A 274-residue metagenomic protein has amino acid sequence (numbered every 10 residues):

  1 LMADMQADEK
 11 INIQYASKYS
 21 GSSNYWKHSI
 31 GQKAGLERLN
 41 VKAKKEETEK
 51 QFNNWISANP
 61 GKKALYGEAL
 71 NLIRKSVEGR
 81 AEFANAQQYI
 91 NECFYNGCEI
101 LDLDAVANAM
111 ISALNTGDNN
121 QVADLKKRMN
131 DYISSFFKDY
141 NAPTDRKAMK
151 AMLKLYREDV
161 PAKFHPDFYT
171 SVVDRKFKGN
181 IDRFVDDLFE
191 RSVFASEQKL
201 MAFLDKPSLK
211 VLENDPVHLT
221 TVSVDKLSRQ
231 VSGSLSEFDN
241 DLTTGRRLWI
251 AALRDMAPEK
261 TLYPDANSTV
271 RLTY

Functional and structural regions predicted by a protein language model:
L1-Y274: Terminal presequence/propeptide segments associated with secretion/organelle targeting and zymogen/polyprotein
